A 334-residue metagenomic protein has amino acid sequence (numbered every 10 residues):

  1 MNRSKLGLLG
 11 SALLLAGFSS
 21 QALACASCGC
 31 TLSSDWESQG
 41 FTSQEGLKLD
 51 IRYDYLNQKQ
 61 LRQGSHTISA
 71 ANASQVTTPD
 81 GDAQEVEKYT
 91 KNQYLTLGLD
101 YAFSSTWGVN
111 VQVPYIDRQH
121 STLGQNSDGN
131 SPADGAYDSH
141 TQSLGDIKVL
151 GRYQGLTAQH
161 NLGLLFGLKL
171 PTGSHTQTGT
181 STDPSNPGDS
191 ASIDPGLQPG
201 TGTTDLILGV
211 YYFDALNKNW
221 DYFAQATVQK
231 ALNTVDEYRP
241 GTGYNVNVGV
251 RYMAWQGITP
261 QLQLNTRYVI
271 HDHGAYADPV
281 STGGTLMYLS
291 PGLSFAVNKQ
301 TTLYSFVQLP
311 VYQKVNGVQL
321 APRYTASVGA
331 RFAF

Functional and structural regions predicted by a protein language model:
Q21-Q75, Q154, Q159-H160, T172-T176: Outer-membrane beta-barrel biogenesis signature
W36-E37, G81-E85, P132-S139, I193-Q198 (+3 more regions): Extracellular loop and loop/strand-boundary signature of outer-membrane beta-barrel proteins
Q39, I51-Y53, L97-Y101, V111 (+6 more regions): Residues on the lipid-exposed face of transmembrane beta-strands in outer-membrane beta-barrel proteins
E45, K91-L95, A133, T141-I147 (+5 more regions): Residues that define the transmembrane beta-barrel architecture of outer-membrane proteins
L47, W107-V109, Q159-L162, N219-Y222 (+2 more regions): Repeated loop/turn-to-beta-strand initiation elements of outer-membrane beta-barrel proteins
L47-Y55, V111-Y115, L164-L170, A224-V228 (+3 more regions): Transmembrane beta-barrel strands of outer-membrane/channel proteins
R62-G64, S69-Q75, L232-F334: Outer membrane beta-barrel transmembrane domains
Y115-R239: Outer-membrane pore/translocation modules
